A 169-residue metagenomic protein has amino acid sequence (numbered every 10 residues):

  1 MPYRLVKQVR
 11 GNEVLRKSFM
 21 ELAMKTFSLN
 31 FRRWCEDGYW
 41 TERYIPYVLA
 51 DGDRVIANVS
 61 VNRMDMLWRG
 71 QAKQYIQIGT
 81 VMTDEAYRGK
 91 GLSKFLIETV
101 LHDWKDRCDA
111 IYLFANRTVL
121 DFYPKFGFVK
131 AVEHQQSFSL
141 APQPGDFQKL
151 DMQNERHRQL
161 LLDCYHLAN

Functional and structural regions predicted by a protein language model:
Y3-V81, N169: A conserved beta-strand-loop-helix scaffold within acyl/acetyltransferase catalytic domains
V14, T118-D121: Short alpha-helical
M64, N116-V119: An acidic- and aromatic-residue-enriched active-site/binding cleft used to recognize and process polar
T83, G89-H102: Conserved acetyl-CoA-binding loop-helix of GNAT-fold acetyltransferases
H102-N116: Conserved GNAT acetyl-CoA-binding A-motif
Y123-P124, F128: Conserved active-site tyrosine of GNAT-family acetyltransferases
V129-N169: Amide-forming acyltransferase catalytic core, primarily the GNAT-like/NAT-type and related acyltransferase folds
